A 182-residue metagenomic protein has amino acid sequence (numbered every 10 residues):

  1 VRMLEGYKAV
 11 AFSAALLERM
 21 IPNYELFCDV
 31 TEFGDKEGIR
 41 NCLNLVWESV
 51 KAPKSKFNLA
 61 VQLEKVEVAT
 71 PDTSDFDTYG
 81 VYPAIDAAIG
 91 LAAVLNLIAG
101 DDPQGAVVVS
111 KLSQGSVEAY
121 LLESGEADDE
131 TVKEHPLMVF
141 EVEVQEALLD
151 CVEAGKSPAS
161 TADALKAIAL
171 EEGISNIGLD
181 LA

Functional and structural regions predicted by a protein language model:
M3-V142: Structured binding/interaction patches within domain cores
E32, G115-A182: C-terminal auxiliary extensions adjacent to catalytic cores
